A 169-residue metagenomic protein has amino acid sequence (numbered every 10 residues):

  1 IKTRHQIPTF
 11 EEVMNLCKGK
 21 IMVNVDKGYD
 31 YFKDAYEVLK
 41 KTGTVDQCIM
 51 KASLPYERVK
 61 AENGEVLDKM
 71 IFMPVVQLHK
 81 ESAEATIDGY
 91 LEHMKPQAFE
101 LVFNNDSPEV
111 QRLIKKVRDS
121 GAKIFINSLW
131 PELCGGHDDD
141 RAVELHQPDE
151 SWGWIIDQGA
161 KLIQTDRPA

Functional and structural regions predicted by a protein language model:
I1-K80, L101-N104, S120: Metal-dependent phosphodiesterase/phospholipase catalytic core, i.e., the His/Asp/Glu-rich active-site region
K2-R4, K80-A169: C-terminal active-site rim and adjoining tail of enzyme catalytic domains
